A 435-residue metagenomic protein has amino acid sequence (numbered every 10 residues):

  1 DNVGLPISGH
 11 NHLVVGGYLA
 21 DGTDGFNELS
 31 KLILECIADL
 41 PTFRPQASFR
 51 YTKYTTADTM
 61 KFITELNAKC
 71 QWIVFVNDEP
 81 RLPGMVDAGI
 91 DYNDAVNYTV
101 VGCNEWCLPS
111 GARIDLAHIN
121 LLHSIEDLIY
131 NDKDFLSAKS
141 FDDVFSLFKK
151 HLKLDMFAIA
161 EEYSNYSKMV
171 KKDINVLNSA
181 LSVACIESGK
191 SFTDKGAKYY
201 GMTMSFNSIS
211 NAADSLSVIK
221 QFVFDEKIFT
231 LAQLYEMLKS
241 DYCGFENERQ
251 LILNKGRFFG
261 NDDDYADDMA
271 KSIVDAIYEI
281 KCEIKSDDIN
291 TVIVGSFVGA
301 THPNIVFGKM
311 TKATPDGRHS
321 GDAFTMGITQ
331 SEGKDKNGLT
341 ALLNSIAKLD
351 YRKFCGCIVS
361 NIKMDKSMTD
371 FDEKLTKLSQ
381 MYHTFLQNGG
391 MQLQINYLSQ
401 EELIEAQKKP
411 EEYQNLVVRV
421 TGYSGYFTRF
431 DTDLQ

Functional and structural regions predicted by a protein language model:
D1-Q435: Conserved catalytic cores of very large enzyme subunits
